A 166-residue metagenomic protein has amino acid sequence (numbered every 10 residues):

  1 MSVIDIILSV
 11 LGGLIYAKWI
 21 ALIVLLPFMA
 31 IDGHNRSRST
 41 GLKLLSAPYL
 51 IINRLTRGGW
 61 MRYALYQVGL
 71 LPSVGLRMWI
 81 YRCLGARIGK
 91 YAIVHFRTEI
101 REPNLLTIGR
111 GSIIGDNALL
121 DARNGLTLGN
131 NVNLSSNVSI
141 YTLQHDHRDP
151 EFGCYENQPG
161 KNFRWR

Functional and structural regions predicted by a protein language model:
M1-L84, H145-H147: Terminal amphipathic alpha-helical/low-complexity segments used for targeting or macromolecular assembly
L71-M78, R97-I108, I114-R166: Flexible, glycine/small-residue-enriched loop-and-beta-strand segment within the central core of proteins
